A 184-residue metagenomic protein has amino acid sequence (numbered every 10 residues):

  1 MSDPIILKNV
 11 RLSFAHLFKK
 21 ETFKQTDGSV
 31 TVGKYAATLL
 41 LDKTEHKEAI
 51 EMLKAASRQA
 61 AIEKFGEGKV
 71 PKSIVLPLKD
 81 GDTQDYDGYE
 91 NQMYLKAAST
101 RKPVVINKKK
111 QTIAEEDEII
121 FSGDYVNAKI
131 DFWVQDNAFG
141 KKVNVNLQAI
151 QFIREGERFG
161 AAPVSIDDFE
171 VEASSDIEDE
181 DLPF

Functional and structural regions predicted by a protein language model:
M1-I5, E157-F184: Acidic, gly/ser/pro-rich intrinsically disordered tails
M1-Y94: OB-fold ssDNA-binding interfaces and closely related basic DNA-contact patches used across DNA replication/repair
L40-T44, W133, I153: Solvent-exposed residues in well-ordered beta-strands and their adjoining turns, especially edge/terminal strands
L53-R58, K109-T112, A161-A173: Short intrinsically disordered coil segments
K79-E115, I120: Short acidic, low-complexity segments enriched in Ser/Thr/Gly/Pro
K109-Y125, W133-V143: Exposed beta-sheet edge/beta-hairpin loop segments within beta-rich domains
N137-E157: OB-fold/S1-family single-stranded nucleic acid-binding modules
